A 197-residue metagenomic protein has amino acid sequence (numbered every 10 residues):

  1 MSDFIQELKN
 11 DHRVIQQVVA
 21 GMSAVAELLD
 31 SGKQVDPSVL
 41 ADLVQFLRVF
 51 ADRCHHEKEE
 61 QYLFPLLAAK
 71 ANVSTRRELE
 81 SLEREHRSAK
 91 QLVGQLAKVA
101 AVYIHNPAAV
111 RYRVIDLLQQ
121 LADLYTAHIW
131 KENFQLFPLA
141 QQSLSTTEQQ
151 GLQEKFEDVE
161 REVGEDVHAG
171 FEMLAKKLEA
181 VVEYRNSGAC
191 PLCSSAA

Functional and structural regions predicted by a protein language model:
M1-A197: Small-residue-biased structural context
